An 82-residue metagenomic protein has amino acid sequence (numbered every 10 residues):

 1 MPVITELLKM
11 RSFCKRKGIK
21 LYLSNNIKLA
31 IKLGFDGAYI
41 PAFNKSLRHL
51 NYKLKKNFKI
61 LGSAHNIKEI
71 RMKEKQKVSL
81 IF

Functional and structural regions predicted by a protein language model:
M1-L47, N51-S79: Conserved N-terminal beta1-alpha1 strand-loop-helix module at the mouth
F82: His/Asp/Glu-enriched short active-site or ligand-binding loop at hydrolase and phosphoryl-transfer sites
